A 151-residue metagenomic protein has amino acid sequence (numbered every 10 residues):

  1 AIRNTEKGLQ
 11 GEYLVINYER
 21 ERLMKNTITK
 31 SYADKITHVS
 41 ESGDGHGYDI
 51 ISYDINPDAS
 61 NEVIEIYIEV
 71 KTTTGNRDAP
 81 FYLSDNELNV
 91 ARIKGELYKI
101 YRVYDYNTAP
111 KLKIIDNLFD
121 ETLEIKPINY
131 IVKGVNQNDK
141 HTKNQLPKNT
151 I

Functional and structural regions predicted by a protein language model:
A1-N17: Solvent-exposed, charged helical/coil patches that constitute nucleic-acid or partner-interaction surfaces
V15, E19, I50-S52, I66-T72: Conserved catalytic cores of phosphodiester-cleaving nucleases, focusing on short active-site segments
E21-D54: A short acidic/basic microdomain associated with nuclease active sites
T27-T29, N56-I64, T108-A109: Short, solvent-exposed loop/turn segments that connect beta-strands within catalytic domains and beta-strand-rich
H38-E41, D58, L88-N89: Short, contiguous acidic/charged loop-to-helix segments that flank catalytic cores in large enzymes
V63-I66, V70-D116: Catalytic cores of nucleic-acid endonucleases
G95-I151: Domain-level recognition of nuclease-like catalytic cores that cleave nucleotide substrates
